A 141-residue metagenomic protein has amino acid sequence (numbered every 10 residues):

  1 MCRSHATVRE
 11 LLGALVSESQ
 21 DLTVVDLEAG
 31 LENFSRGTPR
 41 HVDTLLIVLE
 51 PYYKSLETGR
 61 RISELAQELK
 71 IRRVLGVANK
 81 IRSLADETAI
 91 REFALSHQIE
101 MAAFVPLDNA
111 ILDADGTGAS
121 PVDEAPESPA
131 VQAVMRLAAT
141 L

Functional and structural regions predicted by a protein language model:
C2-L107, D113: Conserved catalytic-core segment of NTP-binding enzymes
T117-Q132: C-terminal boundary of histidine-terminating zinc-finger modules
A133-L141: C-terminal alpha-helix
